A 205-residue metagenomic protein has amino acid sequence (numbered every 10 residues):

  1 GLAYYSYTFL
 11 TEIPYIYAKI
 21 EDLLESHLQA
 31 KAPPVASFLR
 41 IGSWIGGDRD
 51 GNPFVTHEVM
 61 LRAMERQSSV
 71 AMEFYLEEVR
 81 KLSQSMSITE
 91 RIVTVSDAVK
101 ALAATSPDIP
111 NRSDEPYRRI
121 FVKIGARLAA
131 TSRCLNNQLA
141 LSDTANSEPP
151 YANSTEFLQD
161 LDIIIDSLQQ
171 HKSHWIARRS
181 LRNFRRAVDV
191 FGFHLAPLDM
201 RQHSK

Functional and structural regions predicted by a protein language model:
G1-R40, H174: Extended, Lys/Arg-enriched charged tracts that mediate electrostatic binding to polyanionic substrates
Y4, T8, Y15, V70 (+6 more regions): Charged, amphipathic alpha-helical oligomerization/scaffolding segments
Y5, F9, L39-I45, Y75 (+4 more regions): Generic structural hydrophobic/aromatic packing signal, biased to beta-strands
I20, V79-M86, E90: A generic secondary-structure signal for well-formed alpha-helical elements
L39-M60, F184-H203: Conserved phosphate/anionic-ligand binding catalytic regions in large, soluble enzymes, centered on
I41-S43, V59, A63-M64, S87 (+1 more regions): Trp/Phe/Arg-rich N-terminal binding region typifying the photolyase-homology
H57-K81: Extended active-site and interfacial segments that coordinate phosphate-rich ligands in large catalytic machineries
S85-K205: Extended, charge-enriched "interface" segments that sit outside catalytic cores
